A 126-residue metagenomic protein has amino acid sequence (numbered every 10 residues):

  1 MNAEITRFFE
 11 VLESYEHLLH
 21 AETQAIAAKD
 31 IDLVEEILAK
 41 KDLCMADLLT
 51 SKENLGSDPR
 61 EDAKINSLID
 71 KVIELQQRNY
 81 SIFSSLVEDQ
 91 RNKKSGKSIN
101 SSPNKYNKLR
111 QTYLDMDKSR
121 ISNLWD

Functional and structural regions predicted by a protein language model:
M1-K40, M45: Long, hydrophobic N-terminal alpha-helical segment
E16-L19, T23, M45-K52, I73-F83: A structural signal for well-ordered alpha-helices, especially hydrophobic packing surfaces of coiled-coils
T23-A27, L49, G56, V87 (+1 more regions): A structural signal for long alpha-helical coiled-coils and helix-turn connectors that form the cytosolic signaling
V34-E35, R60, N92: Short, hydrophobic secondary-structure boundary micro-motifs
I37, L48-S51, S57, S95 (+1 more regions): Juxtamembrane helix-loop transition sites at the ends of transmembrane segments in multi-pass membrane proteins
S51-S67: Short, solvent-exposed, charged loop/turn and helix-capping segments that join or cap alpha-helices on peripheral
K64-D126: Short terminal interaction segments
